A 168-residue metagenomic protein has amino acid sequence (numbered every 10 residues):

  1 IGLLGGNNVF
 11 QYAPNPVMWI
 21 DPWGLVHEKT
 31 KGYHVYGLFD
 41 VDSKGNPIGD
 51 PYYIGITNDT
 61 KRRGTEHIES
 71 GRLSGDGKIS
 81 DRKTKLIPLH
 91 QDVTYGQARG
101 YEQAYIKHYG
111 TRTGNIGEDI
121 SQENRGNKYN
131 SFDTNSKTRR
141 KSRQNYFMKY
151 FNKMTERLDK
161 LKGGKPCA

Functional and structural regions predicted by a protein language model:
I1-E28: Short turn/helix-capping motifs enriched in Asx and small/polar residues
V26-A168: Catalytic toxin/effector domains delivered as secreted proteins or via bacterial secretion systems
